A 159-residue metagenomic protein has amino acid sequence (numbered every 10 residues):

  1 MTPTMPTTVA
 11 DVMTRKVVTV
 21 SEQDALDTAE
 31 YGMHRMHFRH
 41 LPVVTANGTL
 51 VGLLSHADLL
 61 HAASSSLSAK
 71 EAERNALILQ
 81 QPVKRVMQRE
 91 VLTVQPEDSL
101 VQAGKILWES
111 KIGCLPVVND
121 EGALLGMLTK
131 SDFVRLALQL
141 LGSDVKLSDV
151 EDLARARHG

Functional and structural regions predicted by a protein language model:
M1-K16, H56-L92, S99, G104-W108 (+1 more regions): Tandem CBS (Bateman) regulatory domains
V20-H37, V43-T45, T93-K111, V118 (+1 more regions): The conserved cystathionine-beta-synthase
M33, L41-D58, L107, L115-D132: A glycine-centered beta-loop-beta connector
